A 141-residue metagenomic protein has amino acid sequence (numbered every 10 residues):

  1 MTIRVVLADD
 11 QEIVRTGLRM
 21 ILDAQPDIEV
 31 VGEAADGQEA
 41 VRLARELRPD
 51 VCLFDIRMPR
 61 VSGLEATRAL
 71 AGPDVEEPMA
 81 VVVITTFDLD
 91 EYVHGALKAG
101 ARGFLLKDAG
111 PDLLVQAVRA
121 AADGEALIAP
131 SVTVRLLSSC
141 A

Functional and structural regions predicted by a protein language model:
A8-D9, A34, C52: Conserved sequence signature across two-component system core domains
D9, D55, T85: Active-site residues of response regulator receiver
V14, F54, P59-R60: The feature encodes the CheY-like receiver
D27-A35, L43: Short hydrophobic/Thr-rich beta-strand motif most characteristic of the beta2 strand and flanking loop of CheY-like
D36-E39, R60-R68: Acidic catalytic/metal-coordinating carboxylates
L47-L53: Active-site beta3 strand of CheY-like receiver
P78-D88: A short, hydrophobic beta-strand element within the central beta-sheet of small alpha/beta folds
E91-K98, R102-G103, D108-A141: Short, flexible helix-to-coil linker/hinge segments that flank and couple to helix-turn-helix
